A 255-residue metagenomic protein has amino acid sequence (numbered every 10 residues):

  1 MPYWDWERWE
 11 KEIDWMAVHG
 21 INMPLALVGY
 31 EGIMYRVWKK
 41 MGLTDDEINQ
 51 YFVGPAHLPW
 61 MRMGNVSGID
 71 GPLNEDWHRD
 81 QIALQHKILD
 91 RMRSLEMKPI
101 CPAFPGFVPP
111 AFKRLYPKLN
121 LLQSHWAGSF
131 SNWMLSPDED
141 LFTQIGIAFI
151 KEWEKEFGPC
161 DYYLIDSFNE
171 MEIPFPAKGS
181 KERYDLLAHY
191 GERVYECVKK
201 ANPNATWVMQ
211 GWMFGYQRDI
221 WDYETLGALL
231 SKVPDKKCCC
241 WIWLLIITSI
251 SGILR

Functional and structural regions predicted by a protein language model:
M1, W6, A17, N22-R255: Catalytic-core regions of glycoside hydrolase
